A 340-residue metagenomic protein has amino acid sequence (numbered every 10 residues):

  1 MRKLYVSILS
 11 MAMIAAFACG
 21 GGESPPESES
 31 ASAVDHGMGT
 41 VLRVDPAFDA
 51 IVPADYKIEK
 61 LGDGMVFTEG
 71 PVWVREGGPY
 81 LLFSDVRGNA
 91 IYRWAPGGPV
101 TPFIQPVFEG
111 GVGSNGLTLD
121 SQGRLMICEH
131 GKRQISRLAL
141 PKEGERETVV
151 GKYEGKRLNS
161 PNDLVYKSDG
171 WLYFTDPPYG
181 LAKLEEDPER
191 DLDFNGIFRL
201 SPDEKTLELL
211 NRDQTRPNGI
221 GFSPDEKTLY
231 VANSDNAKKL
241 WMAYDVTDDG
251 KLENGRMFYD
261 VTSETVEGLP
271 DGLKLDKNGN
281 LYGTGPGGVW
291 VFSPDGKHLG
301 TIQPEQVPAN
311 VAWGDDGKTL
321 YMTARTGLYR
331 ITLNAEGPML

Functional and structural regions predicted by a protein language model:
M1-I8: Bacterial N-terminal signal peptides that target proteins for export
M11-A12: Repetitive helical segments and hydrophobic/amphipathic motifs
A15-A18: C-terminal motif of bacterial Sec signal peptides marking the signal peptidase cleavage site
G20-L340: Sequence-structural signature of mature extracellular/luminal beta-sheet repeat domains, prominently beta-propellers
